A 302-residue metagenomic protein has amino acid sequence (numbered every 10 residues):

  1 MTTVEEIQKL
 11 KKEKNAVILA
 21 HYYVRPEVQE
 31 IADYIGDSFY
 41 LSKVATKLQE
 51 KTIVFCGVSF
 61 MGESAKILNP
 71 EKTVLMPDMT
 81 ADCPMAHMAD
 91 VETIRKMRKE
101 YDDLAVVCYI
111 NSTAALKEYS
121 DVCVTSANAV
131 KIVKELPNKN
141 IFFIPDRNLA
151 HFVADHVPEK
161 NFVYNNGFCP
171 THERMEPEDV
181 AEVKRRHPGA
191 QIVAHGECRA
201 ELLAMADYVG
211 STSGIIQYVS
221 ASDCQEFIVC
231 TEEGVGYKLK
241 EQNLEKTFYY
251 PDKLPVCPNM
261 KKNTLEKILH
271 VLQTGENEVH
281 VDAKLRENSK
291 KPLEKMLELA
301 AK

Functional and structural regions predicted by a protein language model:
M1-V229, V235-K302: Active-site loop-to-helix "anion-binding N-cap" substructures in soluble metabolic enzymes
